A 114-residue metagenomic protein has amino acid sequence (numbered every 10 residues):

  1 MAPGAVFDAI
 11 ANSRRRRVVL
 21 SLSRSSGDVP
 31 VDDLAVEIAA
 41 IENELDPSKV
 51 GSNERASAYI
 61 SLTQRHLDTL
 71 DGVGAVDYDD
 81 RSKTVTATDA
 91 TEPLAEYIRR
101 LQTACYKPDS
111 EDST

Functional and structural regions predicted by a protein language model:
M1-F7: Short, Lys/Arg-enriched N-terminal segment that forms or immediately precedes the first helix of a structured domain
A11-S13: Short helix-coil-helix linker/hinge
R15-L22: Hydrophobic residues on short alpha-helical segments
G27: Flexible coil/turn residues that form the inter-helical turn or adjacent wing/linker of helix-turn-helix
P30-S48: DNA-recognition alpha helix
L67-R81: A short, conserved structural fragment
S82-T88: Minor-groove-contacting beta-hairpin "wing" of winged helix-turn-helix DNA-binding domains
E92-T114: Short, amphipathic alpha-helical interaction segments positioned at domain boundaries
